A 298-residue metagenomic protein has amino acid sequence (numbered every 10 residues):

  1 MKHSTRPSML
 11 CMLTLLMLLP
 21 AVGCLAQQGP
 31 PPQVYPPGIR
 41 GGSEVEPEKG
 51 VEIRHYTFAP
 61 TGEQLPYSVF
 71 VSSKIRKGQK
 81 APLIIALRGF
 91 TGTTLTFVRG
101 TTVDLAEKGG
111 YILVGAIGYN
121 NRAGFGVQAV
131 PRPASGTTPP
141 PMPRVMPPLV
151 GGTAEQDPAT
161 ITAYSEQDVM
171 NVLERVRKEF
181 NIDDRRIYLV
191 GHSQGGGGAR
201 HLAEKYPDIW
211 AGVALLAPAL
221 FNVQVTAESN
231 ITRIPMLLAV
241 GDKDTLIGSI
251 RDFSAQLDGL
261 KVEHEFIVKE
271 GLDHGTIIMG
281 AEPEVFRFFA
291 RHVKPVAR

Functional and structural regions predicted by a protein language model:
K2-M12: Bacterial N-terminal signal peptides that target proteins for export
C11-A21: Bacterial N-terminal signal peptides
C24-A81, M142-M146, S165, Q194 (+5 more regions): A domain-start/cap signature at the N-terminus of enzymes
I53, T57-S68, G78-N181: Serine-hydrolase catalytic machinery in alpha/beta-hydrolase-like enzymes
P82, Y111, A211, I234-P235: Alpha/beta-hydrolase fold active-site loops
R88-F90, R177-F180, H192, A199 (+5 more regions): Cell-envelope and extracellular/periplasmic
F97, E174-E179, R185-T232: Primarily recognizes the serine-hydrolase "nucleophile elbow" in alpha/beta-hydrolase and SGNH/GDSL folds
G212-R287: The feature captures the conserved acid-bearing segment of alpha/beta-hydrolase catalytic domains
